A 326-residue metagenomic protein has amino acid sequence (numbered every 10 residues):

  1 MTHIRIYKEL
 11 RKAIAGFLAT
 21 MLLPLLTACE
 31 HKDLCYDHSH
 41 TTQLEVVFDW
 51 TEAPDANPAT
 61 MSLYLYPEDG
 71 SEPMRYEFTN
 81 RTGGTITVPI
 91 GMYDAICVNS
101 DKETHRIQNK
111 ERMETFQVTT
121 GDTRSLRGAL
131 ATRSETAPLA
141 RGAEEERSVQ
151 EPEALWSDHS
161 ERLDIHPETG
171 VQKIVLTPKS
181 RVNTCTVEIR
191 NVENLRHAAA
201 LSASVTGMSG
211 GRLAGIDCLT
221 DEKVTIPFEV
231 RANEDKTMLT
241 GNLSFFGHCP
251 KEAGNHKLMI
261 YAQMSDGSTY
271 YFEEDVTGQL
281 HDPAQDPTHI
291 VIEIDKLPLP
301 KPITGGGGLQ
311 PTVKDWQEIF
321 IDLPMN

Functional and structural regions predicted by a protein language model:
T2-F17: Bacterial N-terminal signal peptides that target proteins for export
L25-A28: C-terminal motif of bacterial Sec signal peptides marking the signal peptidase cleavage site
E30-D33: Bacterial signal peptide processing site
C35-E52, K179-R190: A short, Gly/Thr-enriched small/hydrophobic beta-strand-prone motif that recurs across taxa
A53-P58, E193-A199: A short beta-turn/strand-edge loop motif at beta-sheet boundaries
M61-K110, V118, A199-H281: Tryptophan-paired
M74-K179: Short, low-hydrophobicity acidic/polar segments
K251-N326: Hydrophilic extracytoplasmic domains
